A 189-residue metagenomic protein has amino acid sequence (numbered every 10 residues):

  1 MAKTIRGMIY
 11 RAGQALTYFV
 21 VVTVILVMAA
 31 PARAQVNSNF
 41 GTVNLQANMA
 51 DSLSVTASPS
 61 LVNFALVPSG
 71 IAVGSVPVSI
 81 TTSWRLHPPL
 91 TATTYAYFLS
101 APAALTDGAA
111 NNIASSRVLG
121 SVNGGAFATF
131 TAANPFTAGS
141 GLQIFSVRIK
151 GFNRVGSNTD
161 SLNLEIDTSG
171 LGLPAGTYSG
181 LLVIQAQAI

Functional and structural regions predicted by a protein language model:
M1-A12: N-terminal secretory signal peptides that target proteins for export/translocation
A15-V27: Bacterial N-terminal signal peptides
A29-P31: ...the same signal can extend to comparable exposed beta-sheet modules with similar sequence chemistry even outside
R33-V122, G141-I189: N-terminal small/polar-rich segments of proteins
F127-F130, G141: Tryptophan-centered short beta-strand motifs
T137-A138: Extended, solvent-exposed segments with strong compositional bias
